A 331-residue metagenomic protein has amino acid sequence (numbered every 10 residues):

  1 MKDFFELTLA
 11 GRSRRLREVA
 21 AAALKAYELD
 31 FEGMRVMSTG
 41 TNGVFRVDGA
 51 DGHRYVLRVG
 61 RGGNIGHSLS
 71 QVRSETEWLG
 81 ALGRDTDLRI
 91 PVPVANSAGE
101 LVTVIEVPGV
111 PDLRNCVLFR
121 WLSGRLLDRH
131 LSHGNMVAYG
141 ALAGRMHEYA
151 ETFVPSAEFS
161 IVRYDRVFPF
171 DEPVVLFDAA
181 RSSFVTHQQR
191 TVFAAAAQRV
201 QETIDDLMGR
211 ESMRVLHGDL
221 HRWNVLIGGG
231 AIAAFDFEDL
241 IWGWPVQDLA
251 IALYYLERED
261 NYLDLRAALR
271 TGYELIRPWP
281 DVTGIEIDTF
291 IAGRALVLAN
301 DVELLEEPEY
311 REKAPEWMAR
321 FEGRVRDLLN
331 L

Functional and structural regions predicted by a protein language model:
M1-F31: Juxta-kinase regulatory segment immediately upstream of eukaryotic protein kinase catalytic domains
D3-L7, V297-L331: ATP/Mg2+ or Mg2+-diphosphate-binding catalytic cores that bind nucleotide phosphates or diphosphates via glycine-rich
R35-S38: Protein kinase glycine-rich loop
G40-V56, P93, Q201-V246: Active-site acidic catalytic loop and adjacent metal/ATP-binding pocket of ATP-dependent phosphoryl transfer enzymes
D48-P155: ATP-binding pocket architecture of kinase catalytic cores
G62, G99, D112-R129, P173-S182 (+1 more regions): A glycine-centered beta->alpha junction motif in the catalytic cores of kinase/phosphotransferase enzymes
S97, L126-Q188, E211-M213, E316: A cross-family kinase active-site recognition segment
P245-P278, A292-Y310: Active-site activation/catalytic loop segments of kinase-like enzymes and analogous catalytic loops in related
